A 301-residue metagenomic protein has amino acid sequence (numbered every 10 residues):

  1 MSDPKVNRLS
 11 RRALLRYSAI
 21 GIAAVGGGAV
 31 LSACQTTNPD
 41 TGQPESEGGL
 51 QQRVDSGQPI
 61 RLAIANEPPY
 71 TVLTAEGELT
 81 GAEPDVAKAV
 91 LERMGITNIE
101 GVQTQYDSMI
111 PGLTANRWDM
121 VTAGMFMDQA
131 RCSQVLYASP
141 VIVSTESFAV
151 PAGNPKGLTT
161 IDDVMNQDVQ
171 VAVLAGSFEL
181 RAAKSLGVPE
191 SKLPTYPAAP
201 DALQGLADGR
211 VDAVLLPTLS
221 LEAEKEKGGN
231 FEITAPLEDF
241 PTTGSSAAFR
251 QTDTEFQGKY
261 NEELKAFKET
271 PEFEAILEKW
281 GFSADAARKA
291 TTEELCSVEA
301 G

Functional and structural regions predicted by a protein language model:
M1-A13, G21-A29: N-terminal secretory signal peptides
Q43-A123, S133: Extracytoplasmic small-molecule ligand-binding "clamshell" domains of the periplasmic binding protein/Venus flytrap
A65, V143-V150, E222, E226-L264 (+1 more regions): Periplasmic-binding protein-like
P84-M94, N154, D162, S177 (+1 more regions): Extended ligand-binding regions for polar small-molecule ligands
E100-P111, T159, P194-Q204, D208 (+1 more regions): Short helix-initiation/N-cap motifs at beta->coil->alpha
S108, G124-S133, K184-S185, D212-P241: A ligand-binding cleft/hinge motif common to bilobed small-molecule-binding domains
S139, P151-V169: Flexible hinge/capping segments at coil-to-helix
F178-L193, I233, K265-G301: Ligand-binding clefts/hinges and TM-proximal coupling segments of bilobed small-molecule sensing domains
